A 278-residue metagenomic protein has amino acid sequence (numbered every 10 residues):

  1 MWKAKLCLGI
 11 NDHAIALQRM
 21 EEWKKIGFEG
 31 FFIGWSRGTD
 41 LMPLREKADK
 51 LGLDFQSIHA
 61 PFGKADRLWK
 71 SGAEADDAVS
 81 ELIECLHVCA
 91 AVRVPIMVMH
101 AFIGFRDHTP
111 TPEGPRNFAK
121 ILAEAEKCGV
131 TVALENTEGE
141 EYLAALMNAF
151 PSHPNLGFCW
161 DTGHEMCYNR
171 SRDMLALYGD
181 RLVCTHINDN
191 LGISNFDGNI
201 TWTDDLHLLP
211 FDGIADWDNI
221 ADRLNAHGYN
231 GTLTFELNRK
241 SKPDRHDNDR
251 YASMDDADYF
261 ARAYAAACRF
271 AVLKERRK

Functional and structural regions predicted by a protein language model:
M1-A4, I10, A14-K24, V94 (+1 more regions): Histidine-acidic metal/acid-base catalytic patches
M1-E84, A90, M254-K278: N-terminal pre-domain/capping segments
I10-L17, G30-P43, D66-L68, A73-D76 (+5 more regions): Acidic-and-aromatic substrate-binding clefts and catalytic sites of carbohydrate-active enzymes
M20-K25, T39-H59, I83-R93, P115-R116 (+4 more regions): Acidic (Asp/Glu)-rich catalytic clusters
F31-I33, M99, L134, W160 (+2 more regions): Conserved beta-strand positions
S36, G63, F102, I187-N190 (+1 more regions): Flexible loop residues that form catalytic and substrate-binding hotspots at small-molecule/glycan-binding clefts
K50, K70-F158, D247, R277: Active-site acidic/histidine proton-transfer and metal-coordination neighborhood in alpha/beta enzyme cores
K64, I96-H100, G198-N199: Short, basic/glycine-rich phosphate-binding loops at helix/coil junctions that contact nucleotide phosphates
